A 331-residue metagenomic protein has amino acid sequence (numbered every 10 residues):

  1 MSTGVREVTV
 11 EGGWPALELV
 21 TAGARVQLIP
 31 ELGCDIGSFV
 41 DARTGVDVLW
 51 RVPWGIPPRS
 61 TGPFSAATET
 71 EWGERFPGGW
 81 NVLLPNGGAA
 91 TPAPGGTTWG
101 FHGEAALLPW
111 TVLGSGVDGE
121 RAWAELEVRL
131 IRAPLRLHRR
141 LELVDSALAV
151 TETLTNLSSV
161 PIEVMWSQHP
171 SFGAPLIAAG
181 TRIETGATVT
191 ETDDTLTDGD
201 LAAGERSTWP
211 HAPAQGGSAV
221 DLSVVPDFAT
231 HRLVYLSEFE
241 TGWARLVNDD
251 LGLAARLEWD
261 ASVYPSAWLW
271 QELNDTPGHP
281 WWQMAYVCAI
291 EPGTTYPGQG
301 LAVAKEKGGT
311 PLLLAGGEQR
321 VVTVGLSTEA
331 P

Functional and structural regions predicted by a protein language model:
M1-A149, V160-E163, P170-P331: Surface-exposed acidic/polar loop and edge beta-strand patches at domain peripheries
